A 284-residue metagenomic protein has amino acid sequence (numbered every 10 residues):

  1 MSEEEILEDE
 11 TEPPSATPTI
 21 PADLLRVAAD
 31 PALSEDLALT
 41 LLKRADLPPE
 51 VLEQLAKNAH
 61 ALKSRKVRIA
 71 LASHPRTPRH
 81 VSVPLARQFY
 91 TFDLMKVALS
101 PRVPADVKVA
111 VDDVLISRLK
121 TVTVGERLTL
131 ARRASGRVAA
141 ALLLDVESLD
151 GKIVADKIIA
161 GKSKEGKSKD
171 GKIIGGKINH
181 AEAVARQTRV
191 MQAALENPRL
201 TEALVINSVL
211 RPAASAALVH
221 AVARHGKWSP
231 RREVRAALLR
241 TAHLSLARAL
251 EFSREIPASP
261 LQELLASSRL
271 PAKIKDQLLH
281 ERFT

Functional and structural regions predicted by a protein language model:
M1-T284: Alpha-helical scaffold segments
